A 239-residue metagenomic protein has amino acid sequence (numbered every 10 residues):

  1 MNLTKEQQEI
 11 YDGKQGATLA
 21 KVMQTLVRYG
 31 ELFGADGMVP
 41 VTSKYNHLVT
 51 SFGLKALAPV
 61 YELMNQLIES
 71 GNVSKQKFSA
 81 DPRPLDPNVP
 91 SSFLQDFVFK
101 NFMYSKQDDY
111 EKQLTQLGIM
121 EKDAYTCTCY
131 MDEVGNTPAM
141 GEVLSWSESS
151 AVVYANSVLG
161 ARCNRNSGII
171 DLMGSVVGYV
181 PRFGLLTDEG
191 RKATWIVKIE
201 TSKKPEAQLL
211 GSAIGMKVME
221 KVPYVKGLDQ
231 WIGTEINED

Functional and structural regions predicted by a protein language model:
M1-D239: Non-transmembrane, aqueous-exposed alpha-helical and coiled segments at domain scale
